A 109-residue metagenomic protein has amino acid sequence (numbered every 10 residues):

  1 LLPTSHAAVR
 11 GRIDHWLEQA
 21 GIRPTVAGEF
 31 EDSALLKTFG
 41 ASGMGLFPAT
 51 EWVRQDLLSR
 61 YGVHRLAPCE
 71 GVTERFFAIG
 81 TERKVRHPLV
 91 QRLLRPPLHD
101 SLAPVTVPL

Functional and structural regions predicted by a protein language model:
T4, T50-V53, C69, E82: Short secondary-structure boundary segments
H6-H64: Hydrophobic hinge/microswitch elements
A8-V9, H64-T106: A late-sequence structural motif
